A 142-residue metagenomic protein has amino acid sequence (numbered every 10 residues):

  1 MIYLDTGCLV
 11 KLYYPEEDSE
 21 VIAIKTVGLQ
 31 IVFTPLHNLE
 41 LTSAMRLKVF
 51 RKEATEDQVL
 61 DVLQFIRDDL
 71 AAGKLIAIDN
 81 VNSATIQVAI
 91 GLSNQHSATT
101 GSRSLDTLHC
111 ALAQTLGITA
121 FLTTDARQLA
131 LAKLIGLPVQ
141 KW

Functional and structural regions predicted by a protein language model:
M1, T34, Q114-W142: Acidic, PIN/NYN-like endoribonuclease modules and their adjacent C-terminal/linker elements
M1-A44, K48-D61, I135, Q140: Short, well-structured N-terminal submotif of metal-dependent ribonuclease cores
Y14, F65-D68, A126: Short, C-terminally biased terminal segments at protein or domain edges
D18, Q30-I31, A71, L75 (+2 more regions): Generic structural signal for secondary-structure transition and capping sites
I24-V27, A72, Q114-L116: Short glycine-enriched loop/turn motifs at secondary-structure junctions
N38, F50, D69-G73, G117-I118 (+1 more regions): Short alpha-helix boundary/capping motifs
T42-S93: Active-site-proximal, substrate-binding regions of enzyme catalytic domains and RNA-binding/basic surfaces
I76-A126, A130: Active-site neighborhoods of divalent-metal-dependent phosphate/nucleic-acid chemistry enzymes
